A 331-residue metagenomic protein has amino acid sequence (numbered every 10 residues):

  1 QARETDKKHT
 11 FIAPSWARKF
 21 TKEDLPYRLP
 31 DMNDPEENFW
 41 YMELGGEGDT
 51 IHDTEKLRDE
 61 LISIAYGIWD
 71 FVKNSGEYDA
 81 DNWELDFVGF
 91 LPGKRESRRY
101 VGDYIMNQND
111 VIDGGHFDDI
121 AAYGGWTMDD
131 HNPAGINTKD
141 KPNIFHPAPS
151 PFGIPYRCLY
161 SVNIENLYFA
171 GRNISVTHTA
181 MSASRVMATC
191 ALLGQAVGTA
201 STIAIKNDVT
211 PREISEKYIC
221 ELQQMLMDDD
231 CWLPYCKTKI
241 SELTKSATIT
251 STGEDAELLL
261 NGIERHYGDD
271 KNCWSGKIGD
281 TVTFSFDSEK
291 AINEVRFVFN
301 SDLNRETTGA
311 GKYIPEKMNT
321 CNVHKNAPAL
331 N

Functional and structural regions predicted by a protein language model:
Q1-S246: Flavin (FAD/FMN)-binding glycine-rich loop and adjacent Rossmann-like elements that form
A2-T5, F90, T252-E254, E289 (+1 more regions): Generic structural motif
M181-R185, E257-Y267, K271: Short, polar loop/linker segments at the starts of domains and inter-domain junctions
I240-E264: Predominantly extracellular/luminal regions of secreted and cell-surface proteins, especially disulfide-bonded
R265-N331: Aromatic, loop-rich ligand-recognition surfaces of beta-strand-rich domains
